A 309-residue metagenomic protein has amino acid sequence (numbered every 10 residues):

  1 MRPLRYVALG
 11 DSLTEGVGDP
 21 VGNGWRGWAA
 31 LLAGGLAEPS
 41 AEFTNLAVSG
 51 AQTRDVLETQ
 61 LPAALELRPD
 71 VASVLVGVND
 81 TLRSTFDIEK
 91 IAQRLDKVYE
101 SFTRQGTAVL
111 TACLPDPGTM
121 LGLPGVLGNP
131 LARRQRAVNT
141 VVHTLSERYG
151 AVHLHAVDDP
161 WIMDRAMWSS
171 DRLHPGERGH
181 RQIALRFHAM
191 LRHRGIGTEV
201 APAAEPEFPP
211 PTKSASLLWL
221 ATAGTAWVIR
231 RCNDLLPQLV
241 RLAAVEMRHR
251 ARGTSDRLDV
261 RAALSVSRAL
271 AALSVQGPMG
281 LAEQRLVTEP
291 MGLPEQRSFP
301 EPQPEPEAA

Functional and structural regions predicted by a protein language model:
M1-R2, L57-R68, R94-R104: Short amphipathic alpha-helices and their capping/turn segments at secondary-structure boundaries
M1-S49, L61-R68, L273-Q276, G280-A282 (+2 more regions): Serine-esterase "nucleophile elbow" of acetyl-processing enzymes
E15-D19, T53-K90, D116-P117: Oxyanion-hole/transition-state-stabilizing segment in secreted/luminal serine hydrolases and related acyltransferases
N23-G24, F86-Q93, V126-R134, D171 (+1 more regions): Alpha-helix N-cap and loop-to-helix initiation/capping positions
L31, K90-Q93, K97-R104, A137-T144: Alpha-helical scaffolding segments of alpha/beta enzyme cores, especially the outer helices of TIM-barrel or partial
R104-A108, A151: A short helix->loop->beta-strand "cap" motif at the edges of active sites that frequently abuts
L121-H155, E177: Substrate-gating cap/lid alpha-helix
R148, D171-H174, R178-A309: Conserved catalytic region of serine esterases and O-acyltransferases that act on ester linkages in lipids
